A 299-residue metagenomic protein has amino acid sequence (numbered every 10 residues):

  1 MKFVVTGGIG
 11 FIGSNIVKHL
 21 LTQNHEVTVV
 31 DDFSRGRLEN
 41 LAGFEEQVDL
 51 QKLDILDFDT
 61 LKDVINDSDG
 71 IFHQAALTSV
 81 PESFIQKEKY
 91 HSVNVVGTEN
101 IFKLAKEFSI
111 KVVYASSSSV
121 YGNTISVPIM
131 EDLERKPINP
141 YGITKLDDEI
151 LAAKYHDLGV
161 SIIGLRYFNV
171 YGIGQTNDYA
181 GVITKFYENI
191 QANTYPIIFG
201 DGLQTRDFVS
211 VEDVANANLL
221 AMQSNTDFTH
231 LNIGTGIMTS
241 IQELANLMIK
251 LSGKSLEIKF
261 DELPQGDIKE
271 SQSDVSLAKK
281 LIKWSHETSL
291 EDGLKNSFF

Functional and structural regions predicted by a protein language model:
M1-V170: N-terminal Rossmann-like NAD(P)+-binding domain of SDR-like oxidoreductases, especially those catalyzing
N15, Q86, L104, T124 (+3 more regions): Generic structural signal for alpha-helix termini and adjacent loop/cap motifs
I16, A152, N218-M222, A245-M248 (+2 more regions): Hydrophobic "lid"/C-terminal helical patch of Rossmann-like NAD(P)-dependent dehydrogenase/epimerase domains
E26, Q47-D49, S161-I163, Y195-I197 (+2 more regions): Conserved beta-strand segments of alpha/beta enzyme cores
L146, V170-K185, T194-Y195, F199 (+5 more regions): Glycine/proline-rich active-site loop of Rossmann-fold NAD(P)-dependent oxidoreductases
D147, L151, Y155, F186 (+2 more regions): Hydrophobic alpha-helix immediately C-terminal to the catalytic Tyr-X-X-X-Lys motif of short-chain
V211, P264-H286, D292-N296: Conserved C-terminal active-site "lid" loop/helix of NAD(P)H-dependent oxidoreductases that clamps the redox cofactor
V214, N218, I233, L244 (+2 more regions): Non-catalytic, hydrophobic alpha-helical segments
